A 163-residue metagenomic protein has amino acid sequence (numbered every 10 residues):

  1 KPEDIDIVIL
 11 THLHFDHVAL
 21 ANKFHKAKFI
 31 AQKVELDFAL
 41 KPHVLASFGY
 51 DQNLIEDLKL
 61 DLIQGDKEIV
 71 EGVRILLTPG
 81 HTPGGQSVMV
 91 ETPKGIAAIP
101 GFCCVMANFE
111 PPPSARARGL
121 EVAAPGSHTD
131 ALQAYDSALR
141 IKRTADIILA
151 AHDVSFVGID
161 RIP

Functional and structural regions predicted by a protein language model:
K1-A31: Active-site metal-binding motif and surrounding structural segment of the metallo-beta-lactamase
E3, K23, E56-E110: Catalytic core of the metallo-beta-lactamase
E3-D4, K33-L77, G126-D146: Metallo-beta-lactamase
H12, I69-V73, G158-R161: Short, solvent-exposed polar/charged micro-motifs at secondary-structure junctions
L13, V34-E35, G80-T82, G101-C104 (+1 more regions): Active-site metal-binding loops of divalent metal-dependent hydrolases
H17-A19, F38-L40, F156-I159: Short catalytic/ligand-binding loop motif for oxyanion handling, primarily in non-cytosolic enzymes, centered on
A21-K23, H43, V90, P111-P112 (+1 more regions): Short amphipathic alpha-helical segments
K94-P163: Cap/insert and terminal regions of metallo-dependent hydrolase folds
